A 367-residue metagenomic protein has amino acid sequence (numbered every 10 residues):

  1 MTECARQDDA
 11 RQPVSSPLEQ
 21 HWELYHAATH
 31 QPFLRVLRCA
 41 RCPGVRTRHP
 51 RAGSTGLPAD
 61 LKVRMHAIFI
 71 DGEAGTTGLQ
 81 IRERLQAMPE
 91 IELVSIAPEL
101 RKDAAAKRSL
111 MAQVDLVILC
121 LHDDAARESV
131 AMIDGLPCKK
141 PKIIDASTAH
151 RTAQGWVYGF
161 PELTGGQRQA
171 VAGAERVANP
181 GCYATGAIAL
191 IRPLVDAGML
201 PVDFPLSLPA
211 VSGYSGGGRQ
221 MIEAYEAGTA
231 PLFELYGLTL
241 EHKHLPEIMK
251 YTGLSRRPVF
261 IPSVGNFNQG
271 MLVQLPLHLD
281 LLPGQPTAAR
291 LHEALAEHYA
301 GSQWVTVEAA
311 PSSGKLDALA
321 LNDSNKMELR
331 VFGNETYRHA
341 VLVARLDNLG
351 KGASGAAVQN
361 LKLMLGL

Functional and structural regions predicted by a protein language model:
T2-A5, A10, S16, A28-T29 (+1 more regions): Short linear motifs in low-complexity or flexible loops
Y25-M65: N-terminal mitochondrial targeting presequence
K62-L238, F332-E335: N-terminal Rossmann-like NAD(P) cofactor-binding subdomain of oxidoreductases, focused on the glycine-rich
T76-R108, C120, P205-A210, Y214-L342: C-terminal substrate-binding/catalytic lobe of Rossmann-fold NAD(P)-dependent oxidoreductases
P193-A197, H278, N360-M364: Active-site catalytic microenvironments for nucleophilic, acid-base chemistry
K326-L367: NAD(P)-dependent Rossmann-like dehydrogenase/reductase catalytic/cofactor-binding core
